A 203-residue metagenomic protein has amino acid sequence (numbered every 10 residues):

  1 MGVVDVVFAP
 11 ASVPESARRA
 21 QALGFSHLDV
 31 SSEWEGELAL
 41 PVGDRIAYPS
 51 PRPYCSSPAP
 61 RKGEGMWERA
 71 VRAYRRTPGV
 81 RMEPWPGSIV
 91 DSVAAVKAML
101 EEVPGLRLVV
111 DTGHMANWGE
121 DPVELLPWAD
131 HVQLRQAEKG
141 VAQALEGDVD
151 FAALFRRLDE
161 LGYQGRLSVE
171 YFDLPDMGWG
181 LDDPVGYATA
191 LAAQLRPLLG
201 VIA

Functional and structural regions predicted by a protein language model:
M1-P14, R19: Boundary/entry segment of secreted carbohydrate-active catalytic domains
M1-V6, L28-V30, V42-S56, V80-M82 (+3 more regions): Hydrophobic faces of well-ordered beta-strands that scaffold small-molecule active sites in alpha/beta enzyme cores
F8, S32, P86, H114 (+1 more regions): Short, glycine/acidic-enriched loop or turn micro-motifs at the edges of active sites
P10, P14, L40-V110, A116-N117 (+3 more regions): Active-site acidic/histidine proton-transfer and metal-coordination neighborhood in alpha/beta enzyme cores
P14-G36, R52: Catalytic domains of carbohydrate-active enzymes, especially glycoside hydrolases
A20, A73-T77, M99, L125 (+1 more regions): Generic structural signal for hydrophobic
E33, P58, W85, A137 (+1 more regions): Flexible loop residues that form catalytic and substrate-binding hotspots at small-molecule/glycan-binding clefts
V93, M115-Q164, F172-G186: Gly/Pro-rich active-site loop or hairpin
